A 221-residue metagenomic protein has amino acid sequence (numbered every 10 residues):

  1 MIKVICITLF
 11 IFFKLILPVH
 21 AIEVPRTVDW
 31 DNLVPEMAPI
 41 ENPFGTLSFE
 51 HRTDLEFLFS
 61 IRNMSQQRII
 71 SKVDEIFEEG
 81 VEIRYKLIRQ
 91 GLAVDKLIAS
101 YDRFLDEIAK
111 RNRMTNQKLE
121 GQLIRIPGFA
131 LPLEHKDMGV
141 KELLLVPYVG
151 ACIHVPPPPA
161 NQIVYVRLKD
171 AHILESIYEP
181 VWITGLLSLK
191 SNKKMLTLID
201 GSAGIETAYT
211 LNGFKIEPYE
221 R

Functional and structural regions predicted by a protein language model:
M1-I5: Positively charged n-region of N-terminal signal peptides that target proteins for export
C6-L15: Bacterial N-terminal signal peptides
H20-R221: OB-fold and OB-like single-stranded nucleic-acid-recognition modules and their adjacent interaction interfaces
